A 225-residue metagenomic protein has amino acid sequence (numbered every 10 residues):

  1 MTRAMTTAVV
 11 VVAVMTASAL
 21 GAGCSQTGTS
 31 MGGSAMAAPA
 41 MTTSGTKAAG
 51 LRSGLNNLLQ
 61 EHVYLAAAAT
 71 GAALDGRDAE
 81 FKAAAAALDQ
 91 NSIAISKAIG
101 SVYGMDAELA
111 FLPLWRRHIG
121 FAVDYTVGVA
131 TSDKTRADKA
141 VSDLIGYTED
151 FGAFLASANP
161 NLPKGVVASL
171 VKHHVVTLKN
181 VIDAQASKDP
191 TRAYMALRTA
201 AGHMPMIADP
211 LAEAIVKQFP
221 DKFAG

Functional and structural regions predicted by a protein language model:
M1-V11: Bacterial N-terminal signal peptides that target proteins for export
A19-G23: C-terminal motif of bacterial Sec signal peptides marking the signal peptidase cleavage site
S25-T27: Bacterial signal peptide processing site
S30-A37: Intrinsically disordered, low-complexity segments enriched in small/polar and acidic residues
A37, S44-L88, S92, V129 (+1 more regions): C-terminal amphipathic alpha-helix
K82, K97-L112: Hydrophobic/aromatic-rich structural module bridging two neighboring secondary-structure elements via a short loop
I95-Y103, A122-A130, G152-A156: Membrane-helix exit/interface motif
M105-A140, L144: Mid-length scaffold segments of soluble, non-membrane domains
